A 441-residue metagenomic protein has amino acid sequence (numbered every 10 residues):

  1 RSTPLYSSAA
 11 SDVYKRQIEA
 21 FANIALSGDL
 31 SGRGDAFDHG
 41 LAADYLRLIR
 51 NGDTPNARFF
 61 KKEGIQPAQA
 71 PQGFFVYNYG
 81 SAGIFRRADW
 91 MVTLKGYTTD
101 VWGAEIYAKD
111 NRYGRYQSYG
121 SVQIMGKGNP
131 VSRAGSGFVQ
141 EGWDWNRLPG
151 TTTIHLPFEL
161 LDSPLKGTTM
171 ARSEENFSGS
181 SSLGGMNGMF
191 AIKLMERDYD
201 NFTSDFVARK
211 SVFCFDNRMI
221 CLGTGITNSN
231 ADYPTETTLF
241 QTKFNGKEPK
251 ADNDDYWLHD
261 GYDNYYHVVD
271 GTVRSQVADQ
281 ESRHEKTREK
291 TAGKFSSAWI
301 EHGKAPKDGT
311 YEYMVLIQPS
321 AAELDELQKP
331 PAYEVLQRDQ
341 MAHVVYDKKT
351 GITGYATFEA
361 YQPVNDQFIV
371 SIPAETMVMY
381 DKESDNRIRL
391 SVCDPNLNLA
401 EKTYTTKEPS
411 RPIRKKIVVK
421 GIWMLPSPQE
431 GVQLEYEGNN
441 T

Functional and structural regions predicted by a protein language model:
S2-A10, Y14: Single conserved hydrophobic/aromatic residue that forms the stacking wall/gate of nucleotide- or nucleobase-binding
A22-I24, D38: Non-catalytic, charge-rich alpha-helical accessory subdomains
A25-D29, R50, W299-K304: Generic secondary-structure transition motif, activating predominantly at the C-termini of alpha-helices
D35-K250, Y262: Catalytic and substrate-binding regions of extracellular carbohydrate-active enzymes, especially polysaccharide lyases
T152-T441: Extended repeat-based interaction scaffolds and adjacent low-complexity, acidic/S/T/P-biased segments that form broad
